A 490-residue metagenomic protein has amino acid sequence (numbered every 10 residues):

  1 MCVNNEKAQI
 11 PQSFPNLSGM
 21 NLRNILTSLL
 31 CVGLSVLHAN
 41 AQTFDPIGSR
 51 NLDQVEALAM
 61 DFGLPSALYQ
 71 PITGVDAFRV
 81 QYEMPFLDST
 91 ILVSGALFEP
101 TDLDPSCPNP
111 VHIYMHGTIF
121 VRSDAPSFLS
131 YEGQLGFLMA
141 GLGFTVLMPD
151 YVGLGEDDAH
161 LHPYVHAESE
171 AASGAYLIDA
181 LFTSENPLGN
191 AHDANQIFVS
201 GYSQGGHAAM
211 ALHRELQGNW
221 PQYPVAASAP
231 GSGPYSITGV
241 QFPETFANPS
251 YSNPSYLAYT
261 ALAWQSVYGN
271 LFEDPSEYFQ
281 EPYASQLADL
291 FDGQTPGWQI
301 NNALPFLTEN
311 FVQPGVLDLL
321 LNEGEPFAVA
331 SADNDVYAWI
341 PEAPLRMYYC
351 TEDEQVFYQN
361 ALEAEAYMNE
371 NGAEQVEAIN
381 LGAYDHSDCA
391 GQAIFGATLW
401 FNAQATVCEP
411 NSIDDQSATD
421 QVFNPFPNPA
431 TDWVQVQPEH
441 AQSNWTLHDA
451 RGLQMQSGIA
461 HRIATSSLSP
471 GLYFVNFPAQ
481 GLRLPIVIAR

Functional and structural regions predicted by a protein language model:
C2, S13-P15, L37-N40, Q416-R490: C-terminal outer-membrane/trafficking sorting elements
A41-D104: Catalytic-loop region of hydrolases
L87-T90, T101-L138: Short, surface-exposed "cap/lid" segments of acyl-processing enzymes
Y164-P187: Alpha/beta-hydrolase active-site loop
L212, A343-L345, F357-Y367: Short alpha-helix in the alpha/beta-hydrolase fold that links the catalytic acid
G231-A338: Accessory cap/linker subdomain of secreted extracellular hydrolases
E323, A328-V329, Q355, L362-E363 (+1 more regions): C-terminal catalytic histidine-bearing segment of alpha/beta-hydrolase fold enzymes
R346-D353: Short beta-strand/loop motif that positions the catalytic acidic residue of the alpha/beta-hydrolase fold
